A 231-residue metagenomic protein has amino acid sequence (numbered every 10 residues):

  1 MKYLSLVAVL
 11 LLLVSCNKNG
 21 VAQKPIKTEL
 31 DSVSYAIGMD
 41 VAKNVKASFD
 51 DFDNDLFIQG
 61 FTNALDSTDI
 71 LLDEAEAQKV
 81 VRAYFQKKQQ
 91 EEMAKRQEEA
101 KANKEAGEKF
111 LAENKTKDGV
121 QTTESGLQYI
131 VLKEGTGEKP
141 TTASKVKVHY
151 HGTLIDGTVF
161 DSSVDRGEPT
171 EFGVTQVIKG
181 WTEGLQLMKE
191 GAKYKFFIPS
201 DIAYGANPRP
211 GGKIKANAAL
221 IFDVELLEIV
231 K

Functional and structural regions predicted by a protein language model:
M1-V14: Sec-dependent bacterial lipoprotein signal peptides
Y3, C16-K231: Cross-family detector of peptidyl-prolyl cis-trans isomerase
